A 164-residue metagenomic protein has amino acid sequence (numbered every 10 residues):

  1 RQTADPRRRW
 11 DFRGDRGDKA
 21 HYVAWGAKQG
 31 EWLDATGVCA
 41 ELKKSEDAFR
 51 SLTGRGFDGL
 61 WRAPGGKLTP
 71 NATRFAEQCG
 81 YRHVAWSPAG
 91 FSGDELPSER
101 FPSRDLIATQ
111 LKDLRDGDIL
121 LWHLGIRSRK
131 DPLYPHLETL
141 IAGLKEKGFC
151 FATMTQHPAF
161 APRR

Functional and structural regions predicted by a protein language model:
R1-P102, L111-R127: Metal-dependent polysaccharide deacetylase catalytic core of the NodB/CE4 family, i.e., the active-site-bearing domain
S103-L111, Y134-E138: Short, amphipathic alpha-helical "lid/cap" segments that border enzyme active or binding sites
R129-R164: C-terminal domain-boundary segment and adjacent tail
